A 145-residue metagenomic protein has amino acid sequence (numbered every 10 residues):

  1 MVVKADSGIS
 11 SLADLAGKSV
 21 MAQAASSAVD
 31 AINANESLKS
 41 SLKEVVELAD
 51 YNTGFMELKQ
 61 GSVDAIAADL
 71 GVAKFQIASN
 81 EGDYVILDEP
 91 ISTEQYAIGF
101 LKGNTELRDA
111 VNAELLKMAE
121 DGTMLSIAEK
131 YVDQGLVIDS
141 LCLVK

Functional and structural regions predicted by a protein language model:
V2, S19-A22, I66, G99: Short, well-ordered beta-strand segments
V2-V3, L70, K74, A78-L116 (+1 more regions): Periplasmic-binding protein-like
V3-V20: Flexible hinge/capping segments at coil-to-helix
K4-A5, Q23-S26, D50-Y51, A67-K74: Beta->alpha turn/N-cap motifs
S7, V45-E57, E94: Short helix-initiation/N-cap motifs at beta->coil->alpha
A13-A16, A34, Y51-A67, G71 (+1 more regions): Short helices/loops that flank or line small-molecule/ion binding pockets
S27-V46, V85-L87, L116-K145: Ligand-binding clefts/hinges and TM-proximal coupling segments of bilobed small-molecule sensing domains
